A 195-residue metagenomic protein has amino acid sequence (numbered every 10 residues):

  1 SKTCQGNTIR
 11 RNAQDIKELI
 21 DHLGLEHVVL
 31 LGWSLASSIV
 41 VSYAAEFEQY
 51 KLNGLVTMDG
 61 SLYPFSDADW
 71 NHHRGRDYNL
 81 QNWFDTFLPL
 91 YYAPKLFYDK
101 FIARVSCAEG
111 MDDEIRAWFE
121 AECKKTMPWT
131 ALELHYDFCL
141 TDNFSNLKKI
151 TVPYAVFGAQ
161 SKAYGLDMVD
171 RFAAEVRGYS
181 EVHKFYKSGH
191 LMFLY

Functional and structural regions predicted by a protein language model:
S1-L35: Active-site loop/oxyanion-hole signature of alpha/beta-hydrolase fold enzymes
K2-G6, S66-D69, D167-M168: Conserved catalytic-core motifs of eukaryotic protein kinase domains, centered on the activation segment
W33-A45, Y50, G54, Y63-P64 (+3 more regions): A structural preference for long, well-packed, hydrophobic secondary-structure segments
V41, A45-E46, K51-P89: Flexible "cap/lid" loop of the alpha/beta hydrolase fold
D67, H72-H73, P89-K149: Conserved alpha/beta-hydrolase catalytic His-Asp/Glu region
T151-G189: Conserved loop-alpha-helix segment in the C-terminal half of the alpha/beta-hydrolase fold that carries the catalytic
F193-Y195: Post-His helix in hydrolase/transferase enzymes
